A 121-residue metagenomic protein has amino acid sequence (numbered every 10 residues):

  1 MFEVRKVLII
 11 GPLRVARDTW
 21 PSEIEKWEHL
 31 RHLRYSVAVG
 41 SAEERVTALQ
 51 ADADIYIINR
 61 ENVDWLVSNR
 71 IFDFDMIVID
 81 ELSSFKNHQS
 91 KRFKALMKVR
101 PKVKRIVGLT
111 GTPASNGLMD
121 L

Functional and structural regions predicted by a protein language model:
M1-R92, K98-K102: SF2 helicase/translocase NTPase motor core, specifically the RecA-like lobe 1 inter-motif segment between Walker
N87-L121: Post-DEXD/H (motif II) to motif III coupling segment of the RecA-like Helicase ATP-binding lobe
